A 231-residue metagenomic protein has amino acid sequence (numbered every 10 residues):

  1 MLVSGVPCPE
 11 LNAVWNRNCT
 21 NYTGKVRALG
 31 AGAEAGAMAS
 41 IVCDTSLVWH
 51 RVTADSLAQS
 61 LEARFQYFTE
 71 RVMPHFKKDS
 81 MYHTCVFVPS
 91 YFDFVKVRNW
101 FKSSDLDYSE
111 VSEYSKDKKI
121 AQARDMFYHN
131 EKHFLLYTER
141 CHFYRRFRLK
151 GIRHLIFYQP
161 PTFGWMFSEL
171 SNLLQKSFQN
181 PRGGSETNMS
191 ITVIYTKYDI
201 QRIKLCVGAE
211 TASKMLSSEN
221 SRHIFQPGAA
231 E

Functional and structural regions predicted by a protein language model:
M1-A31: Post-DEXD/H (motif II) to motif III coupling segment of the RecA-like Helicase ATP-binding lobe
L2-S4, N172-G228: Conserved segment of the helicase C-terminal RecA-like domain
S4-V6, S56-Q59, F87-Y91, S112-S115 (+3 more regions): Structural motif
E10-L11, V95, Y144-R148, F163-F167 (+1 more regions): Switch/connector loops and helix/strand junctions flanking conserved nucleotide-binding motifs in nucleotide-processing
V14-W15, L29-L106, I203-V207: Conserved interdomain hinge at the start of the Helicase C-terminal
M81, L106, K150-R153, E186-I191: Short glycine-/polar-rich loops that comprise or flank the Walker A/P-loop and associated switch/sensor motifs
H83, D93-N99, D105-Y144: Conserved helicase ATPase core of P-loop NTP-dependent helicases/translocases
K132-H133, Y137-G183: Conserved RecA-like helicase motor core of SF1/SF2 enzymes
